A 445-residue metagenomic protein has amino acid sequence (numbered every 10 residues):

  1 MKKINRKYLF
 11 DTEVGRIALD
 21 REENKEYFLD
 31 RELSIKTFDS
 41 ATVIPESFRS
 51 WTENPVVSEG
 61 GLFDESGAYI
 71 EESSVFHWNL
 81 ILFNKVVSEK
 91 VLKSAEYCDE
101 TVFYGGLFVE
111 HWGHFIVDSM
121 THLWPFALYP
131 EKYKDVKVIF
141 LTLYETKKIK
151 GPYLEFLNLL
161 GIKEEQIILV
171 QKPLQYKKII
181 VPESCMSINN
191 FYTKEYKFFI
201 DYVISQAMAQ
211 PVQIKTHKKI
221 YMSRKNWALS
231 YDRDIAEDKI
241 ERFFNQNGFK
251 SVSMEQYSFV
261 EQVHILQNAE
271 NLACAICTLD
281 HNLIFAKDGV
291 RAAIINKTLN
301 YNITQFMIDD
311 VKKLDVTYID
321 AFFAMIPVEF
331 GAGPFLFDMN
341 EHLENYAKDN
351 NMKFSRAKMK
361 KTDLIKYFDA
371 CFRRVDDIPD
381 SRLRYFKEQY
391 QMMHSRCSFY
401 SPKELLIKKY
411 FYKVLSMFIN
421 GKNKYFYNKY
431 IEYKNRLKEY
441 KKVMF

Functional and structural regions predicted by a protein language model:
M1-L415: The feature primarily captures lumenal catalytic ectodomains of type II secretory-pathway glycosyltransferases
F418-Y425: Charged, low-complexity interaction regions
L437-F445: Long, low-complexity, intrinsically disordered segments
